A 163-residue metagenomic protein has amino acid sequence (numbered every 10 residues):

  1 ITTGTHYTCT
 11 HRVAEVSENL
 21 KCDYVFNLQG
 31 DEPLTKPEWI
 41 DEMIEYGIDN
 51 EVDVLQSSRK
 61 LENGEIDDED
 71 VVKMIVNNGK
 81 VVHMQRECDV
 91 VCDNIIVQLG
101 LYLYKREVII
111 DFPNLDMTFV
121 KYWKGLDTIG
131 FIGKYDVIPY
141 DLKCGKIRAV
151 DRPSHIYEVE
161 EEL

Functional and structural regions predicted by a protein language model:
I1-L28, E32-E45: Short phosphate-binding loop-to-helix
I1-Y7, E69, K146-I147, E160: One-carbon transfer enzymes
A14-E18, E69-K73, L99, S154-Y157: Short, surface-exposed amphipathic charged segments that create phosphate/polyanion-binding patches used for binding
C22, D49-D53, K134-Y135: Short, high-confidence coil segments that cap the C-terminus of an alpha-helix and link into the following beta-strand
V25-L28, L55-S57, P139-L142: Short beta-strands and strand-loop turn motifs
G30-L34, K60-G64, G145-I147: Short histidine/acidic/glycine/proline-rich micro-motifs that form metal- and phosphate-coordinating active-site loops
K36-T118: Conserved core of the sugar-phosphate nucleotidyltransferase
I95-L163: Conserved alpha/beta core of the MobA/IspD/sugar-nucleotide pyrophosphorylase nucleotidyltransferase superfamily
